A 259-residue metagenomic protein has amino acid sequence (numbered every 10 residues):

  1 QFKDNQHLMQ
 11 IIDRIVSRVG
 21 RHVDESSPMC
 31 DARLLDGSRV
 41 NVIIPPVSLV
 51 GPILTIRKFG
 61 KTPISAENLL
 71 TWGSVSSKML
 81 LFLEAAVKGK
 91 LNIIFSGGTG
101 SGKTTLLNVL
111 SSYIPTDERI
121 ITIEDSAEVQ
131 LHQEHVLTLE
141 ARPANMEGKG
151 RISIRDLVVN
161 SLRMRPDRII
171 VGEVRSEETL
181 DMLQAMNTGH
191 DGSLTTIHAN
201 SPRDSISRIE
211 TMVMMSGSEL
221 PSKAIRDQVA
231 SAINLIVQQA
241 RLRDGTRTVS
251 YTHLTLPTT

Functional and structural regions predicted by a protein language model:
Q1-G89: P-loop NTP-binding catalytic core
K61-L69, S112-V159, S205-I209: P-loop NTPase switch/communication element
F95: Hydrophobic anchor at the beta1->P-loop junction of P-loop NTPases
G98: P-loop (Walker A) phosphate-binding loop of NTP-binding proteins
K103: Conserved lysine of the Walker
E124, V129-L137, S161-R247: Conserved P-loop NTPase nucleotide-binding/switch module
T252-T258: Conserved small/polar residues in nucleotide/adenosyl-binding loops
